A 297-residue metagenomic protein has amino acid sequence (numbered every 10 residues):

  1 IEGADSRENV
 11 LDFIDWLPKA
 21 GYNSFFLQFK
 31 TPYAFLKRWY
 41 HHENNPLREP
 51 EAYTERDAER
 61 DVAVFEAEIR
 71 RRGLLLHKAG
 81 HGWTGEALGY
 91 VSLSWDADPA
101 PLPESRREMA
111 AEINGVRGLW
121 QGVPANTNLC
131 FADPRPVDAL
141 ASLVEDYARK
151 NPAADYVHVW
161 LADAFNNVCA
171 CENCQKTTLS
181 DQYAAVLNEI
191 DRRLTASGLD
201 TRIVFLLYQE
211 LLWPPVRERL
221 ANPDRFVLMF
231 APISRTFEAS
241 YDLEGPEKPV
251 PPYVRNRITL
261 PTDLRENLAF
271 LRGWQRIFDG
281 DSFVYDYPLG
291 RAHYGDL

Functional and structural regions predicted by a protein language model:
I1-L297: Aromatic-lined carbohydrate-binding surfaces of glycoside hydrolases
